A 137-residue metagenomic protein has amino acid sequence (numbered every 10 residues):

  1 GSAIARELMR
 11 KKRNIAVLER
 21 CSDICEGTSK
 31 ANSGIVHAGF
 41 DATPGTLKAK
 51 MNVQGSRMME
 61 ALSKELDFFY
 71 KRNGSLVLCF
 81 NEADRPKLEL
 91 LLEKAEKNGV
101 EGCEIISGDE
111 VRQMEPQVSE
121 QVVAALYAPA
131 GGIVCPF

Functional and structural regions predicted by a protein language model:
S2: Residues forming the Rossmann-fold NAD(P)(H) cofactor-binding site
M9-A31: Glycine-rich FAD pyrophosphate-binding loop
K11-R13, K64, P116: Proline-centered flexible-loop/turn and helix-kink motifs
I15-A16, G34, A124-A125: Structural motif
S29, N52, C135-P136: Short, conserved glycine- and acidic-residue-centered signature motifs in active-site or ligand-binding loops
G34-M114: Dinucleotide-binding Rossmann-like beta1-alpha1 core, especially the glycine-rich loop that anchors the ADP
F69-L78, R112-F137: Helix-loop-beta segment of a Rossmann-like dinucleotide-binding subdomain
